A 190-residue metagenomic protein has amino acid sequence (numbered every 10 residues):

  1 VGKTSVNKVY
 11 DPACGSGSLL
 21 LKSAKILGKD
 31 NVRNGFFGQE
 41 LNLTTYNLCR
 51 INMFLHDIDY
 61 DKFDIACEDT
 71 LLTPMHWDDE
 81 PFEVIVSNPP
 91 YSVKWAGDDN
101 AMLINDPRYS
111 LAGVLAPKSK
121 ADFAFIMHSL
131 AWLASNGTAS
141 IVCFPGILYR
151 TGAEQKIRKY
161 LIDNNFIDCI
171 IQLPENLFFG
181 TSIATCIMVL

Functional and structural regions predicted by a protein language model:
V1-S87, S92-K94, D99-L103, R108-L111 (+3 more regions): Conserved S-adenosyl-L-methionine
L115-V189: Conserved Class I SAM-dependent methyltransferase catalytic core
